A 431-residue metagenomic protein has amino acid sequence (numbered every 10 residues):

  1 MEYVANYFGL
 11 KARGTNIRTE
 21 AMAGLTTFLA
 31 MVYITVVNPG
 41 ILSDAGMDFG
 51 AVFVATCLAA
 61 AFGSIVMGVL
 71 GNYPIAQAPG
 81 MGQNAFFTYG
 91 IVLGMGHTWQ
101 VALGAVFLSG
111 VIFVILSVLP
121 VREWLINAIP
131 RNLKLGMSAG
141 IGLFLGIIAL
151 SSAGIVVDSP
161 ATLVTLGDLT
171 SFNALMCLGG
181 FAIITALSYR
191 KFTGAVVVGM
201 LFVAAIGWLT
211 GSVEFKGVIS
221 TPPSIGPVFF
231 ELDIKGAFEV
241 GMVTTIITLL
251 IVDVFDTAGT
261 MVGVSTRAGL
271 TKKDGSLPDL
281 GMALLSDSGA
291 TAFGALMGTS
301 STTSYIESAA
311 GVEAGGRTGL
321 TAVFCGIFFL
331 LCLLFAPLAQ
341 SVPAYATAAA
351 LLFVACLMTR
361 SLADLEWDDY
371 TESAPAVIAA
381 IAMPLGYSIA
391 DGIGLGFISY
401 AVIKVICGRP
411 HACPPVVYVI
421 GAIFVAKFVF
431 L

Functional and structural regions predicted by a protein language model:
M1-A51, V164-L166, V197-G281, A422-A426: Helix-loop-helix hairpins and the membrane-proximal interhelical loops of multi-pass alpha-helical transport proteins
E2-N38, A59, G80-S138, T266-L362: Helix-loop-helix junctions within the multi-pass membrane cores of secondary transporters/permeases
N16, V32, V36, F53 (+20 more regions): Conserved active-site and cofactor/substrate-binding residues in soluble primary-metabolism enzymes
A21, I41, L125, G194 (+3 more regions): Residue-level signature of catalytic and energy-coupling elements of molecular machines, predominantly ATP/GTP-dependent
L25-V32, F62-I65, V69, L150 (+3 more regions): Hydrophobic/aromatic residues within the transmembrane alpha-helices of Major Facilitator Superfamily
G46-I65: Loop-to-helix transition at the N-terminal end of transmembrane alpha-helices
A60-M81, I112: Juxtamembrane transmembrane-helix boundary signature
M95-L209, V213, V323-L431: Membrane-embedded alpha-helical modules
